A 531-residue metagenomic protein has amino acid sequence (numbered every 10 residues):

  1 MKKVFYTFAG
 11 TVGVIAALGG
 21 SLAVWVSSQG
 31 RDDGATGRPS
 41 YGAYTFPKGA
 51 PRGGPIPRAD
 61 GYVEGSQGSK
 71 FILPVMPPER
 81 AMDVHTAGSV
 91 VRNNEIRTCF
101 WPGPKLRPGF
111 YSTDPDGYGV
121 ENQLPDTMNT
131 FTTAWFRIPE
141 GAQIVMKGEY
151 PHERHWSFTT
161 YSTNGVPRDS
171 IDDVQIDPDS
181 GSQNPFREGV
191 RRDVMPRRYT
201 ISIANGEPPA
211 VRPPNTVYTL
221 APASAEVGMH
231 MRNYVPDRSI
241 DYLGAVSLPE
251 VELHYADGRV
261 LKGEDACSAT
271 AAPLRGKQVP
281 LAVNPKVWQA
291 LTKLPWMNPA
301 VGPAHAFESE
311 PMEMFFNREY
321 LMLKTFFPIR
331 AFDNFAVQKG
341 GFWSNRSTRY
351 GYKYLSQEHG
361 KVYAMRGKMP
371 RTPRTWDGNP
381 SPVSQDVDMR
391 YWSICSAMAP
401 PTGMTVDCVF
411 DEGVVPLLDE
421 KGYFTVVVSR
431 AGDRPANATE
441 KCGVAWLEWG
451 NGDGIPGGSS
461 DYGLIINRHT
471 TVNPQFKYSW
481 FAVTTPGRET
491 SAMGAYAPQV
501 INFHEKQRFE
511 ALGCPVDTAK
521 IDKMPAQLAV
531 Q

Functional and structural regions predicted by a protein language model:
M1-V14: N-terminal Sec-pathway targeting helices
A9-V12, V26, Q507: Prokaryotic Sec-type signal peptides and long signal-anchor helices with extended Leu/Ile/Val-rich h-regions
G19-P39: Membrane-interface motif at the C-terminal end of an N-terminal transmembrane signal
G34-Q531: A compositional/structural signature for long, glycine/proline-rich flexible linkers and loops on extracytoplasmic
